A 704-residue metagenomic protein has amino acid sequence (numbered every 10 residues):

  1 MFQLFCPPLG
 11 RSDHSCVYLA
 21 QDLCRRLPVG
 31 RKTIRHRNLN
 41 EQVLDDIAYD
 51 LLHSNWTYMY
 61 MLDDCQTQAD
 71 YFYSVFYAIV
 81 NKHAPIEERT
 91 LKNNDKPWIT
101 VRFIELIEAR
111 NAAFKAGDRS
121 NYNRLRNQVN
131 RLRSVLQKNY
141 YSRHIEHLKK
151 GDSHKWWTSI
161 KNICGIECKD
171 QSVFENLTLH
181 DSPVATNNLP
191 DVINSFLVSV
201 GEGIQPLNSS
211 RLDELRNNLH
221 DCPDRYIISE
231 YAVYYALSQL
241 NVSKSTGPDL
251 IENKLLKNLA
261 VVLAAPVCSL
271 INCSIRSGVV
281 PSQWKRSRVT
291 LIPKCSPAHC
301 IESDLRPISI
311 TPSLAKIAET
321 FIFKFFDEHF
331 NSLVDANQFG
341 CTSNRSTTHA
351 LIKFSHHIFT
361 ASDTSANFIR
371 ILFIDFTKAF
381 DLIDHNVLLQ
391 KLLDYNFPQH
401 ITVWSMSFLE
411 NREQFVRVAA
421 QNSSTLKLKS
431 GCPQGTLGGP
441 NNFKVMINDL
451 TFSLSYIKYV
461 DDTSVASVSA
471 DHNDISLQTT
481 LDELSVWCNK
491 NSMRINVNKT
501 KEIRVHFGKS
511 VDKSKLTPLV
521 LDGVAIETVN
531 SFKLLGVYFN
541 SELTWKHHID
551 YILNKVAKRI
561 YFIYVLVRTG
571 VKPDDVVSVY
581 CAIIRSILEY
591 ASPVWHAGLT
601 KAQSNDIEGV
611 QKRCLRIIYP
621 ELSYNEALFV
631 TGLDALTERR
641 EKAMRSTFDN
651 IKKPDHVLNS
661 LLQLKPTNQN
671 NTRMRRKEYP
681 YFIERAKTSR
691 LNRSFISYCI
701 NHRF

Functional and structural regions predicted by a protein language model:
M1-L91, K169-S172, S182, T186-N187 (+9 more regions): Surface polyanion/phosphate-binding segment centered on an Asp-His-Pro turn
A20-R26, I47, C65-D70, V75-A78 (+11 more regions): Surface-exposed loop/turn segments and immediately adjacent short secondary-structure elements within folded domains
K92-S195, Y226-I271, R276-Q283, V289 (+6 more regions): Short, charged alpha-helical motifs in flexible N/C-terminal segments and linkers
I204-Y235, V279, K285-R288, D327-I374 (+4 more regions): Active-site-proximal segment of RNA-dependent polymerases
P223, A419-A420, T479, R494-N530: Short, conserved micro-motifs composed of acidic
V242-I251, C300-I310, H349-L393: Conserved catalytic palm subdomain of right-hand nucleotidyl-transferase polymerases, strongest for RNA-directed enzymes
I322-Q338, A361-S362, P440-S467: Active-site palm subdomain of RNA-directed nucleic acid polymerases
F376-Y459, V468: Conserved polymerase palm-domain catalytic core
